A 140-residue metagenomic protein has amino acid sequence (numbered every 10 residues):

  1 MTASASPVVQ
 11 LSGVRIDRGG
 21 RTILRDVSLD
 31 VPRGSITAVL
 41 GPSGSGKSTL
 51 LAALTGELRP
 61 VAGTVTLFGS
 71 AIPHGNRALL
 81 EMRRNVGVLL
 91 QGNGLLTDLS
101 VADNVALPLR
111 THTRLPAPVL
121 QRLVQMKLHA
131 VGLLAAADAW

Functional and structural regions predicted by a protein language model:
A38, L80-G94, L99: ABC nucleotide-binding domain signature
L40-P42: The feature captures the beta-strand-to-loop junction immediately N-terminal to the Walker
T55: Helix-to-loop junction immediately C-terminal to a conserved catalytic motif
V61-A71: ABC nucleotide-binding domain "signature motif"
A71-G87, T111, A117: ABC ATPase NBD coupling module
D98-L107: Short coil-to-helix segment of the ABC ATPase nucleotide-binding domain corresponding to the Q-loop/switch region
A117-A136: Conserved ABC ATPase "signature" region
